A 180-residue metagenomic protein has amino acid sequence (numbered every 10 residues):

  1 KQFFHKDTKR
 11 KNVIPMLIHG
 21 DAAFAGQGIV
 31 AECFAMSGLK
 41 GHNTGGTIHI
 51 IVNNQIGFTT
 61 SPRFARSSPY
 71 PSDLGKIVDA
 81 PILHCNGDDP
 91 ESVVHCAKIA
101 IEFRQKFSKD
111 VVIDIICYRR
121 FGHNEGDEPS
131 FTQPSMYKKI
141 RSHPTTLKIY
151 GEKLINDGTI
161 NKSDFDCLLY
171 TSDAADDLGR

Functional and structural regions predicted by a protein language model:
K1-L169: Glycine-rich ThDP/TPP pyrophosphate-binding loop and its adjacent helix/strand module within ThDP-dependent enzymes
Y170-R180: Single conserved hydrophobic/aromatic residue that forms the stacking wall/gate of nucleotide- or nucleobase-binding
